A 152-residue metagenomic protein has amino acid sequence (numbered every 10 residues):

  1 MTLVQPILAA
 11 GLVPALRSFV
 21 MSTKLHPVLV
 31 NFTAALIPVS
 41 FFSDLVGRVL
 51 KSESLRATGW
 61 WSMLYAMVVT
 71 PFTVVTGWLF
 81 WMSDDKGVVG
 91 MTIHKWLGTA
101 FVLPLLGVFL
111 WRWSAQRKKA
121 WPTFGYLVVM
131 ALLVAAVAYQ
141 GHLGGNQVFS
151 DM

Functional and structural regions predicted by a protein language model:
T2-M152: Polytopic transmembrane helical bundles with strong interfacial aromatic enrichment
